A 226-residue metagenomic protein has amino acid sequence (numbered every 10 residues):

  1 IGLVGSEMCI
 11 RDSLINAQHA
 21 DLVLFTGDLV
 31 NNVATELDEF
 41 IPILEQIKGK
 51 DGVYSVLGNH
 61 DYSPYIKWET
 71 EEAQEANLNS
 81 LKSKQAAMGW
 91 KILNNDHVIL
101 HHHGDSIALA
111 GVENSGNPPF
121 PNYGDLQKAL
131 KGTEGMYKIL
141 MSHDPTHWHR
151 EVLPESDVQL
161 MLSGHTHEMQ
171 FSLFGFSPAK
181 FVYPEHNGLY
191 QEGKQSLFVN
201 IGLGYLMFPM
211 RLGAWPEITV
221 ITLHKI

Functional and structural regions predicted by a protein language model:
I1-G5, C9-I10: Single conserved hydrophobic/aromatic residue that forms the stacking wall/gate of nucleotide- or nucleobase-binding
S6, S106-S115, I139-H143, S196-I201: Active-site-proximal beta-strand elements of phosphoester/diester hydrolases
S6-E7, V30-T35, S63-A76, P118-P121 (+2 more regions): Acidic/histidine-rich helix-loop elements that form or flank divalent-metal/phosphate-binding sites at the catalytic
R11-H101: Core catalytic region of metal-dependent phosphoesterases/phosphodiesterases, especially metallo-beta-lactamase-like
Q18, L44-K50, K131-E134, V152-S156: Short, conserved loop/helix-junction motifs that constitute active-site signature segments in enzyme catalytic cores
L29-V30, H60-D61, H97-V98, E113-S115 (+3 more regions): Catalytic metal-binding/acid-base residues of hydrolase active sites
E45, I139, P145-T222, I226: Conserved beta-sheet core of the metallophosphoesterase superfamily
W90-K91, H97-L109, K131-M136, Q191-S196: Beta-strand-turn-beta hairpins that frame and shape the catalytic cleft of phosphate-ester-processing enzymes
